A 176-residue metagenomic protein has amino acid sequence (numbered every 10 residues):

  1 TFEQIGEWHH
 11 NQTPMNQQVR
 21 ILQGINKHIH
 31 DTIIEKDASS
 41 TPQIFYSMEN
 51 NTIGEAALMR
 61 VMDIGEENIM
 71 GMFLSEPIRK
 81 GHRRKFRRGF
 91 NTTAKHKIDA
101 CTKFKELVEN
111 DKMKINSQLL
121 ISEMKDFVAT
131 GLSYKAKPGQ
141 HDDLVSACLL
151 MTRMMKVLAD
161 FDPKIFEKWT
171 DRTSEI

Functional and structural regions predicted by a protein language model:
T1-S133: Mg2+-dependent endonuclease catalytic cores in nucleic-acid-processing enzymes, primarily RNase H-like
Q43, A136-K137, D162: Generic secretory/membrane-interface signal
N50, D143-L144: Generic detector of well-ordered alpha-helical packing
A94-K95, K135-D143: Structural motif
E123-T130, H141-D143, F166-E175: A short, terminal or domain-edge coil/loop segment
G131-Y134, L144-R153: Amphipathic alpha-helical interaction/assembly segments
L149-I176: Acidic two-metal-ion nuclease catalytic site recognized across multiple nuclease folds, prominently DnaQ/RNase D-T
